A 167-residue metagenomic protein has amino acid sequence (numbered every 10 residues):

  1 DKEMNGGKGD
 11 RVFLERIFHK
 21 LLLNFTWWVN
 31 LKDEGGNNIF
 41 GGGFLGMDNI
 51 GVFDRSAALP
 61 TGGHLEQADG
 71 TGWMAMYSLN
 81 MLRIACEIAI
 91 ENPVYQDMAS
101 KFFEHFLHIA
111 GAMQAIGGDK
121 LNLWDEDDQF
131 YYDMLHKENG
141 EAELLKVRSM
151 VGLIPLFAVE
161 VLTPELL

Functional and structural regions predicted by a protein language model:
D1, T71-R83, R148-V159: Well-ordered alpha-helical segments within folded domains of soluble proteins
K2-G6, P164-L167: Short, solvent-exposed secondary-structure capping/transition elements
E3-M76, A89-G140: Active-site acid/base region of carbohydrate-active enzymes
G63, Q129-L167: Carbohydrate-active enzyme catalytic cores, enriched for enzymes that act on polyanionic acidic polysaccharides
M81-I88, E165-L167: Juxtamembrane interface elements at the cytosolic ends of transmembrane helices in multi-pass membrane proteins
